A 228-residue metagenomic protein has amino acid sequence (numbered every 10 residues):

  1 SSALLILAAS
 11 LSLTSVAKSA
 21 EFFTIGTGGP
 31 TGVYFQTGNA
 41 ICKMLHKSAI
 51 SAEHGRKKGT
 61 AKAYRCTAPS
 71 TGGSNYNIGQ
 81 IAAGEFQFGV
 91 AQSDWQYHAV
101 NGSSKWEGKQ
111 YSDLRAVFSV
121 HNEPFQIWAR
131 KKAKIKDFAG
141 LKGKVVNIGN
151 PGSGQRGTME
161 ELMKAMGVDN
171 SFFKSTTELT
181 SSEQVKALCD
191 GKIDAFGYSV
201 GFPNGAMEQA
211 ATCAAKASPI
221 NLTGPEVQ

Functional and structural regions predicted by a protein language model:
S2-S12: Bacterial N-terminal signal peptides
L11-S19: Sec/Tat signal peptide C-region and signal peptidase I cleavage site
A20, E85-Q87, G143-K144, K192-D194: Loop/turn elements at helix/coil->beta-strand transitions in domains of secreted/extracellular proteins
F22-H54, E123-D190: Bilobed "Venus flytrap"/periplasmic-binding protein-like clamshell domains and structurally analogous long
T24, T67, Q87-Q92, A116 (+5 more regions): Structural recognition of the beta-strand scaffold that forms the well-ordered cores of secreted hydrolase catalytic
K58-G108, S182-A187, F202-A211: Pocket-flanking alpha-helical
S93-W95, S104-K105, A133, N170-Q228: Pocket-lining segment of extracytoplasmic ligand-binding domains
E107-V120: A structural signal for short loop-to-beta-strand junctions that line the ligand-binding cleft of periplasmic/secreted
